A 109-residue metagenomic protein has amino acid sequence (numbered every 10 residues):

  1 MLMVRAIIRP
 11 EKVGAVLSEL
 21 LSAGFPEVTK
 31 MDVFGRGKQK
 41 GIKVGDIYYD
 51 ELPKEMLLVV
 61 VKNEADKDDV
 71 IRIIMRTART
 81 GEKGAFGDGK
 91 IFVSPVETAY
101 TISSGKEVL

Functional and structural regions predicted by a protein language model:
M1-L109: Positively charged, small/polar-rich N-terminal and surface patches that mediate targeting and assembly and bind
